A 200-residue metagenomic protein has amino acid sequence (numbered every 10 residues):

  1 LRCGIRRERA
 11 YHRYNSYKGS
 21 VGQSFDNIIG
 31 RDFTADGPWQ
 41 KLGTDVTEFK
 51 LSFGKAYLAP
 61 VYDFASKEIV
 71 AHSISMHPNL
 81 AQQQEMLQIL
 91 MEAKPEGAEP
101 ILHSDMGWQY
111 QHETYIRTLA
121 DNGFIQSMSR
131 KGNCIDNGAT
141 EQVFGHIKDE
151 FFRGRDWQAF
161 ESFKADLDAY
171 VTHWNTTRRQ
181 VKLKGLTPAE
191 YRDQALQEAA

Functional and structural regions predicted by a protein language model:
L1-G37, N133, A189-L196: Basic, flexible linker segments flanking DNA-binding modules in nucleic acid-interacting mobile-element proteins
N15-S20, S104-M106, H112-E113, M128-K148 (+2 more regions): RNase H-like two-metal-ion nuclease catalytic core shared by retroviral integrases and related mobile-element nucleases
I29, D45, V61, K67 (+9 more regions): Mobile genetic element proteins and their domesticated derivatives, centered on retroelements and DNA transposons
R31-V70, M76-L80: An active-site-proximal beta-strand-loop segment
K50, H72-E96, Q111: Active-site beta-loop-alpha junctions of metal-dependent nucleic acid enzymes, especially the RNase H-like/DDE
S66-H72, Q126-S129, R153-G154: Short small-residue beta-strand/loop micro-motif enriched in glycine and branched aliphatics
G97-I101: Catalytic core of bacterial c-di-GMP phosphodiesterases, primarily the EAL and HD-GYP domains, capturing alpha-helical
A120-F124, H146-A200: C-terminal domain-tail junction helix/linker
